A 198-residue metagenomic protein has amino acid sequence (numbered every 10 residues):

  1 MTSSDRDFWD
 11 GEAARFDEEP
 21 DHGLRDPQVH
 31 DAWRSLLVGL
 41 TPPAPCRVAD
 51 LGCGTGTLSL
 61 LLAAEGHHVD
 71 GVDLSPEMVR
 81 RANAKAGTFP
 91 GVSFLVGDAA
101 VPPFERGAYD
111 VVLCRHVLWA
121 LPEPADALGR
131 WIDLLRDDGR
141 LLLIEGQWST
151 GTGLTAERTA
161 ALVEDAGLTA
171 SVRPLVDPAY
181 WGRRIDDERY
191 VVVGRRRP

Functional and structural regions predicted by a protein language model:
M1-P43, T57, T150: Conserved class I S-adenosyl-L-methionine
A49, T55-V101: Class I SAM-dependent methyltransferase SAM/SAH-binding core
A100-V112: A short acidic, Gly/Pro-enriched loop at the edge of an enzyme's catalytic core that lines a small-molecule cofactor
V111-P124: A short SAM/SAH-binding and catalytic strip from SAM-dependent methyltransferases
A125-D137: A short glycine-rich, Lys/Arg-flanked "PGG" loop and its adjoining helix->strand segment in the class I
G139-G146: Conserved beta-strand signature within the Rossmann-like core of class I S-adenosyl-L-methionine
T152-G167: Short alpha-helix
L168-A179: Conserved S-adenosyl-L-methionine
